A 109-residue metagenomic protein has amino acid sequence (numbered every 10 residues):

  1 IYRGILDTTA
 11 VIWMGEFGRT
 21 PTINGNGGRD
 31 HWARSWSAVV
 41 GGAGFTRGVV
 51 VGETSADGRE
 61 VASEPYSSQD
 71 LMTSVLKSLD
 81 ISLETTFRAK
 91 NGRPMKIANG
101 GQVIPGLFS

Functional and structural regions predicted by a protein language model:
I1-S109: Ligand-binding pockets and gating/stacking loops
